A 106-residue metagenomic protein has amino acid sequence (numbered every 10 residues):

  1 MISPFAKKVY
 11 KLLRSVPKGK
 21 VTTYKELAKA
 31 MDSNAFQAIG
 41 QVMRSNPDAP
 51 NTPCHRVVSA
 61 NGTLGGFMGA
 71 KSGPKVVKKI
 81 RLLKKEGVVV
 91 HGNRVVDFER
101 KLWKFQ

Functional and structural regions predicted by a protein language model:
M1-Q106: Nucleic acid-binding interface residues in structured DNA/RNA-binding domains, emphasizing the DNA-engaging scaffolds
